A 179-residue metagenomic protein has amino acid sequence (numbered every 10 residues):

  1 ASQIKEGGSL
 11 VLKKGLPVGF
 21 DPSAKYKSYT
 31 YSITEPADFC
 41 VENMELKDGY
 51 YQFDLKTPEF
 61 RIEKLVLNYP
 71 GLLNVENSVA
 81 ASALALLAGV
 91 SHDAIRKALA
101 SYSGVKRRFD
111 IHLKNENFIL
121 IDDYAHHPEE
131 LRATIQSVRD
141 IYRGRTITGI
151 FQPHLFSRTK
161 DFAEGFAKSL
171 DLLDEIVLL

Functional and structural regions predicted by a protein language model:
A1-L120, G144: Acidic, Mg2+-coordinating active-site environments of NTP-dependent enzymes
L67, D122, F151-P153: Short glycine-centered, acidic/aromatic-flanked micro-motifs in structured strand/loop junctions that mark active-site
A80, H126, E130: Conserved cofactor-binding/catalytic machinery of classical short-chain dehydrogenase/reductase
V105, E129-R132, Q136-L179: Active-site beta-alpha connecting loops in nucleotide-dependent enzymes
L120-H126: Switch II (G3) loop of P-loop NTPases
